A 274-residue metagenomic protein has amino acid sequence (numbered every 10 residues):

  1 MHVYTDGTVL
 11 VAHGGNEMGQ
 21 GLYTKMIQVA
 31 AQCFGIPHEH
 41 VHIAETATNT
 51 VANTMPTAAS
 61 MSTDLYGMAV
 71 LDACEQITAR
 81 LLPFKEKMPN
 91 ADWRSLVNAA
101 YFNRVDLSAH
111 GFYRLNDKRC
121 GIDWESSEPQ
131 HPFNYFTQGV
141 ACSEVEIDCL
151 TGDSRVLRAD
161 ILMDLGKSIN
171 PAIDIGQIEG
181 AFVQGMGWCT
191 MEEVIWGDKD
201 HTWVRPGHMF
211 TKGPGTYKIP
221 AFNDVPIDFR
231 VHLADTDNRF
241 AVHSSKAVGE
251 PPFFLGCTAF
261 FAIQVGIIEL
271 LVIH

Functional and structural regions predicted by a protein language model:
M1-H13, E17-Q20, Y135: Conserved beta-alpha junction segments in alpha/beta enzyme cores
G21-L22, L255: Secondary-structure boundary/capping motif
L22-A30: Thiamine diphosphate
V29-H274: C-terminal catalytic domains of large/alpha subunits in multi-subunit enzymes
